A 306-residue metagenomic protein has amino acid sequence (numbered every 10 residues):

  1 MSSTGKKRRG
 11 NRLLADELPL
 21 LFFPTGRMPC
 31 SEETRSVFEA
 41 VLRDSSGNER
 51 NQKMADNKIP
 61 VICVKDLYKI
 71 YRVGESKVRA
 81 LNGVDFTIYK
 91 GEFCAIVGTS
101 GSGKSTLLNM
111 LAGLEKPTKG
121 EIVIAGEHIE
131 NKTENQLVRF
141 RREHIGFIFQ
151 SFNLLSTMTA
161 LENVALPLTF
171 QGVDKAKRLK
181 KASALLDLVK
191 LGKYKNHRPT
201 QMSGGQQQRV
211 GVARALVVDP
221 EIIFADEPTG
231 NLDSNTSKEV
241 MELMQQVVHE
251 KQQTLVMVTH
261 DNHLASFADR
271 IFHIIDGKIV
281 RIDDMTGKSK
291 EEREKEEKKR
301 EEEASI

Functional and structural regions predicted by a protein language model:
S2, K6-L13, L18, S46: N-terminal amphipathic/hydrophobic targeting modules at extreme N-termini, encompassing cleavable Sec/SRP-type signal
F22-F23, F38: Aromatic (phenylalanine/tyrosine) cluster motif
F38-K53: Short, Lys/Arg-enriched N-terminal segments with co-localized hydrophobic residues within the first ~10-30 amino acids
I59-I274: ABC family nucleotide-binding domain
K278-I306: Conserved beta-strand-loop-alpha-helix hinge in the C-terminal portion of ABC ATPase nucleotide-binding domains
